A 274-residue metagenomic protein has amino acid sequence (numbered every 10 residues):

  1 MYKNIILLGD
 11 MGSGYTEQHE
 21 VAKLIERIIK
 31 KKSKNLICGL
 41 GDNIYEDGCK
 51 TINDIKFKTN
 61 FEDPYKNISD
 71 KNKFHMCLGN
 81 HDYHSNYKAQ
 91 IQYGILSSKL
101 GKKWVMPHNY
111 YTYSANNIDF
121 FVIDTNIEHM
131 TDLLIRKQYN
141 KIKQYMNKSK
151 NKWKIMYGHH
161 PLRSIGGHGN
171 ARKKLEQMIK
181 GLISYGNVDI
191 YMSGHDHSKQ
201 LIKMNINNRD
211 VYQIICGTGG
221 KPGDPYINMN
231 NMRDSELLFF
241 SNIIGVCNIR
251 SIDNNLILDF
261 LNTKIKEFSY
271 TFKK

Functional and structural regions predicted by a protein language model:
M1-K56, S164-I165: N-terminal active-site segment of His-dependent metallophosphoesterases
Y2-N4, D210, K266-S269: Short, mixed charged/polar active-site loops that provide acid/base catalysis or chelate metal/phosphate cofactors
I5-L7, I37-G39, M76-C77, M156 (+1 more regions): Residue-level marker for buried hydrophobic side chains located in beta-strands that build the well-ordered beta-sheet
I6, F121, F260-N262: Residue-level detection of beta-strand scaffold positions
E20, I135-K137, L261-T263: Composition- and surface-driven signal marking solvent-exposed, interaction-prone regions in large proteins
E26, Y45-K154, G167-I190, D196-I252 (+1 more regions): Extended active-site neighborhood of metal-dependent phosphoesterases/phosphodiesterases
L261-K274: C-terminal/domain-terminus segments
